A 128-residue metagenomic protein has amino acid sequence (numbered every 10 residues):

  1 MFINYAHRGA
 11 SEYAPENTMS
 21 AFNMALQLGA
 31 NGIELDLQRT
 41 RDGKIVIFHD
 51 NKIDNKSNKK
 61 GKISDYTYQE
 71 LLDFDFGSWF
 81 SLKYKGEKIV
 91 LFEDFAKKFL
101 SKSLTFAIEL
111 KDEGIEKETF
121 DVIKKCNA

Functional and structural regions predicted by a protein language model:
M1-A128: Phosphate-group recognition and catalysis centered on beta-loop-alpha active-site segments
